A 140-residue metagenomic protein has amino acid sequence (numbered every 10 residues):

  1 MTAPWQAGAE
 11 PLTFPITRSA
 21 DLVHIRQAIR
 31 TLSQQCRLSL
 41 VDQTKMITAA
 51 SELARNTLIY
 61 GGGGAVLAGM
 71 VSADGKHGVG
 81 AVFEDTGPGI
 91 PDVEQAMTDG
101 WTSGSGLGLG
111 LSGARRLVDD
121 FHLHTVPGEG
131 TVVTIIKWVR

Functional and structural regions predicted by a protein language model:
M1-T13, A54-R140: Conserved beta-strand-loop-beta-strand hairpin that lines the nucleotide-binding pocket of ATP/GTP-utilizing enzymes
M1-T48: Bergerat-fold GHKL ATPase/HATPase_c domain
R26, S39, A50, G78 (+1 more regions): Hydrophobic alpha-helical segments and their boundary regions
